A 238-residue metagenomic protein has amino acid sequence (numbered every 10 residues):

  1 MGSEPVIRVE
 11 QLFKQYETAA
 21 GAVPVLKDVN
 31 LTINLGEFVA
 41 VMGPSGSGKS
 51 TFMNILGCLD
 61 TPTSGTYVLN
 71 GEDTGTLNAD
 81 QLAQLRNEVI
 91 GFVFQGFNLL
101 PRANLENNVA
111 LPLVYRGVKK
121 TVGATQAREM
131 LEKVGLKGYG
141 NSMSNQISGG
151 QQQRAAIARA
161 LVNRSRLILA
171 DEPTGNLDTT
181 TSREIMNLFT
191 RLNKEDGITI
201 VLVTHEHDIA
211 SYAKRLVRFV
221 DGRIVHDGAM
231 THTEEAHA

Functional and structural regions predicted by a protein language model:
M1-Q15, H226-A238: ABC-family P-loop ATPase nucleotide-binding domain
E4-F219: ABC family nucleotide-binding domain
L216-A229: H-loop (His-switch) and adjacent beta-strand-loop-beta switch element of ABC-type ATPase nucleotide-binding domains
